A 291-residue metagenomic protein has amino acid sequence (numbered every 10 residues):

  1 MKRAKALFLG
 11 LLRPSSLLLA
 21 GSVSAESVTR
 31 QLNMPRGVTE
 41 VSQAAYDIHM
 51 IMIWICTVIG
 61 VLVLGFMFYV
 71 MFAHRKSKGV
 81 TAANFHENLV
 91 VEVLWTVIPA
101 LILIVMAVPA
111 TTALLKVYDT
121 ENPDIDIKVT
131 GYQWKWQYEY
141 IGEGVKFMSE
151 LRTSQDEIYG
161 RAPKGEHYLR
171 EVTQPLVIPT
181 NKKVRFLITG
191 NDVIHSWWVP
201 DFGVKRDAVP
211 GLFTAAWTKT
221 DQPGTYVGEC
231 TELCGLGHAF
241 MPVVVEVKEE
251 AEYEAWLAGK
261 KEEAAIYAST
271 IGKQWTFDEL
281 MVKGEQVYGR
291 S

Functional and structural regions predicted by a protein language model:
M1-E26: N-terminal secretory/membrane targeting signals
G10-L17, I51, G60-L64, A100-L103: Hydrophobic alpha-helical membrane-embedded or membrane-associated segments
L18, F66-Y69, P109: Transmembrane alpha-helix boundary/anchor motif
A25-I51, M71-R290: Non-transmembrane, membrane-proximal soluble domains of secreted or membrane proteins
C56: Active-site-proximal cofactor/substrate-binding loop regions of enzyme domains
G60-H74: Alpha-helical transmembrane segments
